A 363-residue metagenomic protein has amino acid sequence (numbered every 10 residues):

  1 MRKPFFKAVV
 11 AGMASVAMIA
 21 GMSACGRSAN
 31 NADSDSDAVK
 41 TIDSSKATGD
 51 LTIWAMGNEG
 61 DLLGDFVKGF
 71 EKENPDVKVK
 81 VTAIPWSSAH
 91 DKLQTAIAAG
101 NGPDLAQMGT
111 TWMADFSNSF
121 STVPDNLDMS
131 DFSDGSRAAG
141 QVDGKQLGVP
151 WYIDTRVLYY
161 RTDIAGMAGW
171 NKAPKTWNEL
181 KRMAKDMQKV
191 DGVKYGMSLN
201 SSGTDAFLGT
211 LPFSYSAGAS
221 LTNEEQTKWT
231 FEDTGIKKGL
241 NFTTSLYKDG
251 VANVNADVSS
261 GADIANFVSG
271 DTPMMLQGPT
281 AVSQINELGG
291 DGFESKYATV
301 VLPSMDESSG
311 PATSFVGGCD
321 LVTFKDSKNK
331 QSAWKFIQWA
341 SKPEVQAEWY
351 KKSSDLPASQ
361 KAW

Functional and structural regions predicted by a protein language model:
M1-L51, K72: Short, low-complexity disordered leader/linker segments with a strong preference for bacterial N-terminal type II
D37-N58, V77-T82, D104-L105, L147 (+2 more regions): Short, well-ordered beta-strand elements
A38-K40, G109-R156, G166, E179 (+3 more regions): Hinge/lid segment of periplasmic solute-binding proteins
D43, T122-A138, G196-S201, A219-K238 (+3 more regions): Short, solvent-exposed loop/beta-turn-alpha elements that line the ligand-binding surface or hinge of extracytoplasmic
K68-G135, G166-K175, N266, G270-M274 (+2 more regions): Extracytoplasmic "Venus flytrap"/periplasmic binding protein-like
L147-V149, R156, N178-W229, G235 (+1 more regions): Extracytoplasmic/periplasmic solute-binding protein
A168, N241, S245-A252, L288-D355: Extracytoplasmic/periplasmic substrate-recognition and gating elements
A184-K185, Q226-A256, L302: Glycine-centered hinge/linker elements that transmit conformational signals in sensory and ligand-binding systems
